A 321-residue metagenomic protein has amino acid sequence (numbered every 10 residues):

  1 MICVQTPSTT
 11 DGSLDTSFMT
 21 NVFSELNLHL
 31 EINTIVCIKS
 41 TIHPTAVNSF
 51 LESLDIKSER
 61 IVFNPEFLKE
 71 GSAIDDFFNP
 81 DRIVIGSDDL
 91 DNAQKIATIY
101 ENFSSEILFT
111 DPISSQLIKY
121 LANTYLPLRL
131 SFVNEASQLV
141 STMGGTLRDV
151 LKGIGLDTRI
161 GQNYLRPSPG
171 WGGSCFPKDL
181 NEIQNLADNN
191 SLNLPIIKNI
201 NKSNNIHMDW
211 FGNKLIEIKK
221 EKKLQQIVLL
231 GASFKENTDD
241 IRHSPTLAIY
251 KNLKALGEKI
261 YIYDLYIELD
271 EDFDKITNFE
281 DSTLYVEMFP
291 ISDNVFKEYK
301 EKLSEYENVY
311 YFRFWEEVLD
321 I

Functional and structural regions predicted by a protein language model:
M1-I321: Structural/interface elements that position substrates and couple domains in central-metabolism enzymes
